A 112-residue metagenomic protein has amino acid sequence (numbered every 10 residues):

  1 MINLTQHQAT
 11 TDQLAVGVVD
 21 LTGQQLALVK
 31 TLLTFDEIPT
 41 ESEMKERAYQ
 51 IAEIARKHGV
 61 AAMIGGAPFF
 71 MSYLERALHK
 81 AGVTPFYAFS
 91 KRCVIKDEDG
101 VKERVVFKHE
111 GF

Functional and structural regions predicted by a protein language model:
M1-V60, Y73-F112: Long, low-complexity, Lys/Arg-enriched
M63-Y73: Acidic, metal-coordinating catalytic cores used for nucleic-acid/nucleotide bond scission and strand-transfer chemistry
